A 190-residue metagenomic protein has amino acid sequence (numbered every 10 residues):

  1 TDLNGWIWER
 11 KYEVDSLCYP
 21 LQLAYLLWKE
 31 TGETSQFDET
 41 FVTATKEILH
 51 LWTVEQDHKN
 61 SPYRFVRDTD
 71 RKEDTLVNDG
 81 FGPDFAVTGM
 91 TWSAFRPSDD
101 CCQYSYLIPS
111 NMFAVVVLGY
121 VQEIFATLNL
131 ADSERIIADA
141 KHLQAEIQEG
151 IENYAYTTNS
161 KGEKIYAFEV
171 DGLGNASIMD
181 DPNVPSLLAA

Functional and structural regions predicted by a protein language model:
T1-D74: Aromatic-rich carbohydrate-recognition surfaces in CAZymes
D2, K11, N78-G82, Y156: Generic detector of short, locally flexible boundary/turn motifs and exposed helical patches
L3-D15, P97-N111, E169-L187: Solvent-exposed loop and edge beta-strand segments that line ligand/cofactor-binding and catalytic clefts
Y19-T34, M112-D132, L188-A190: Well-ordered alpha-helical scaffold segments within catalytic/enzyme domains
K46-L49, V115, Q148: Generic structural concept
T53, D57-R67, Y106, G119-A190: Catalytic cores of carbohydrate-active enzymes
H58-C102: Short, flexible helix-coil linker/hinge segments at the edges of structured domains or between repeats
